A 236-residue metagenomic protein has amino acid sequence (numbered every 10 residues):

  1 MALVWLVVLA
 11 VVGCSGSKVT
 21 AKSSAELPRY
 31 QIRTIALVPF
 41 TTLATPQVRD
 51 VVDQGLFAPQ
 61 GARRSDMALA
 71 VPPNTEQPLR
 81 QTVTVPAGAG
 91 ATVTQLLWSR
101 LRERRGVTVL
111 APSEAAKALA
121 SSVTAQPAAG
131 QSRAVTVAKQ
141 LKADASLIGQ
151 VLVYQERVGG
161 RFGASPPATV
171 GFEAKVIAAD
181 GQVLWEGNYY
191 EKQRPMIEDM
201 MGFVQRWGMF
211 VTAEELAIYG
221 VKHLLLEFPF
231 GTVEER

Functional and structural regions predicted by a protein language model:
M1-G16: Sec-dependent bacterial lipoprotein signal peptides
V4-V8, Q155, D180: A very general structural signal that marks isolated residues within well-ordered alpha-helical segments
C14-V48, R104, V137-L141, V153 (+1 more regions): C-terminal/domain-edge helix-coil "capping" segments
T45-Q150, Q182-E186, E215-F228: N-terminal segment of the mature soluble domain
K117-L119, Q155, Q193: Generic structural signal for helix capping and beta-alpha/helix-loop junctions
V158-F162: Short beta-alpha junctions and helix-cap segments that line functional grooves
